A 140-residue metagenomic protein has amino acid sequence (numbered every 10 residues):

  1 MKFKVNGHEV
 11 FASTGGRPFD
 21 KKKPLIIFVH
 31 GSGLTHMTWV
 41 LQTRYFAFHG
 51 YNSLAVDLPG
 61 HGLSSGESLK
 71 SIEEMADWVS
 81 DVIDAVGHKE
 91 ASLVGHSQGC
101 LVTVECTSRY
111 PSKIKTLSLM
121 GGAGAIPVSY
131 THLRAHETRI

Functional and structural regions predicted by a protein language model:
M1-E9: N-terminal cap/lid segment of alpha/beta-hydrolase-fold proteins
F11-L63: Conserved HGGG/HGGXW glycine-rich cap/lid loop of the alpha/beta-hydrolase fold
S13, F48, N52-V94: Active-site loop/oxyanion-hole signature of alpha/beta-hydrolase fold enzymes
L34, G60, C100, G124-A125 (+1 more regions): Active-site micro-motifs of SAM-dependent methyltransferase domains
T38-V40, S64-L69, V128-Y130: Conserved catalytic-core motifs of eukaryotic protein kinase domains, centered on the activation segment
E90-P127: Conserved hydrolase catalytic core segment
T131-I140: Conserved small/polar residues in nucleotide/adenosyl-binding loops
